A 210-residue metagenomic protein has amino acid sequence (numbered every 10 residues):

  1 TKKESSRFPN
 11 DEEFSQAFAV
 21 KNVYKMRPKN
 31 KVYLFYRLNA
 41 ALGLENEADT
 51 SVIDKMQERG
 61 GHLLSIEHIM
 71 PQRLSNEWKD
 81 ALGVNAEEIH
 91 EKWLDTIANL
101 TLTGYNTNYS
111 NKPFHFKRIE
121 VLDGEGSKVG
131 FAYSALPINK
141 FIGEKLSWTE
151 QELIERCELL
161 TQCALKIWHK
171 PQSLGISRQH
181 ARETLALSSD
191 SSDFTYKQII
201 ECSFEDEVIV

Functional and structural regions predicted by a protein language model:
T1-A86, K92-W93, I97, D193: Intrinsically disordered, low-complexity N-proximal targeting/linker segments that flank membranes
E91-T96, L100-V210: Long, cytosolic, alpha-helical-rich C-terminal regions that act as interaction/scaffolding modules
